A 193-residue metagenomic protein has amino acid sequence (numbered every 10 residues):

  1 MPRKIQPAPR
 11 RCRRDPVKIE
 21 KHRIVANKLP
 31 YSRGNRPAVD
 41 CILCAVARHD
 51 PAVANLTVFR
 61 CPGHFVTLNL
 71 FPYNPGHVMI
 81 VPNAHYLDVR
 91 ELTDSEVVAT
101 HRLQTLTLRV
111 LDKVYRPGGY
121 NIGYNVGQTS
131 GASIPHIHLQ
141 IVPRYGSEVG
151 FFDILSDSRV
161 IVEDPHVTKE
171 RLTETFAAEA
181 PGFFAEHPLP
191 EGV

Functional and structural regions predicted by a protein language model:
P2-P75, I80-V81, E179-V193: Active-site microenvironments that recognize anionic phosphate/pyrophosphate groups
H49-D50, G63-H64, P72-Y73, Y86 (+3 more regions): Short, charged/polar surface micro-motifs in flexible loops or helix N-caps
H77, G127-F151: Histidine-centered divalent-metal-coordination microenvironment in nucleic-acid enzymes
V78-H101, L155-I161: Short histidine-centered catalytic/ligand-binding loop motif
P82, I122, I137-I141: A structural signal for short, well-ordered beta-strand segments
T93-P117, H166, E170-T173: Long, well-ordered alpha-helical scaffolding segments within enzyme catalytic domains, especially pronounced
Y115-S130: A short glycine-rich, hydrophobically flanked beta-strand micro-motif that places a catalytic Asp/Glu for divalent metal
S158-H187: Mixed-charge, glycine-accented linear interaction segment located at domain edges/termini
